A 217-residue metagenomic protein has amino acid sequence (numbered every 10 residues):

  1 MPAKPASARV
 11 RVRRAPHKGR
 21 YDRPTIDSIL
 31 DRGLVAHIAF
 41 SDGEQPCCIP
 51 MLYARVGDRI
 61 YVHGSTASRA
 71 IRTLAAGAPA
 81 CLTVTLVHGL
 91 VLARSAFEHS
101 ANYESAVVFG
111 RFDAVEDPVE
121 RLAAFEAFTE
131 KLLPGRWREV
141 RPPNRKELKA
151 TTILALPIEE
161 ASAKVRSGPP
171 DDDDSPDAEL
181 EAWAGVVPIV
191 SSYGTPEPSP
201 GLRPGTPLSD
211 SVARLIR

Functional and structural regions predicted by a protein language model:
M1-V10, E116, E120-R217: C-terminal edge-of-domain segments
K4-Y61, R72: An N-terminal domain-cap segment
L52-A54, A75, E147, P157: Well-ordered beta-strand positions
R59, P79, R111, T152 (+1 more regions): Structural motif
I60-G64, L154-A155: A generic structural motif
A67-A127: Short, structured beta-strand-loop surface elements
